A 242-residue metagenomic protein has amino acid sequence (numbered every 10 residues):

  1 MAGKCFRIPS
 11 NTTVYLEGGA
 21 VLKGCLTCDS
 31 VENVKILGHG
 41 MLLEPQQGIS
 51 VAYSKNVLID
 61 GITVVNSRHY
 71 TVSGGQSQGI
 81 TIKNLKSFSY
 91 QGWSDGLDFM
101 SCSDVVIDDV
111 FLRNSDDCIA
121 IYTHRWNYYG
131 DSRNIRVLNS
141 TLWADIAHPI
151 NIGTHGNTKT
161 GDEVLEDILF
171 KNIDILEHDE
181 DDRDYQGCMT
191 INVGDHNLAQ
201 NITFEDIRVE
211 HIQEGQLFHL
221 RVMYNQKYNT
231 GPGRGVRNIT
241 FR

Functional and structural regions predicted by a protein language model:
M1-R242: Extracellular/periplasmic carbohydrate-active domains that bind, remodel, or depolymerize complex polysaccharides
